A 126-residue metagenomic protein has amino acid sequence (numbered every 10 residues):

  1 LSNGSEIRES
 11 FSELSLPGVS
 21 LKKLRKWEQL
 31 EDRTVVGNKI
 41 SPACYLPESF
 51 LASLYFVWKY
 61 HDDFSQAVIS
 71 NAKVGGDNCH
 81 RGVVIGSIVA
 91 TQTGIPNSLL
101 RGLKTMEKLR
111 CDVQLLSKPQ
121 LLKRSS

Functional and structural regions predicted by a protein language model:
L1-D63, Q114-S126: A cyclin-like helical interaction fold
E48, A52-S126: Catalytic phosphate/nucleotide-handling subdomain of diverse soluble enzymes
